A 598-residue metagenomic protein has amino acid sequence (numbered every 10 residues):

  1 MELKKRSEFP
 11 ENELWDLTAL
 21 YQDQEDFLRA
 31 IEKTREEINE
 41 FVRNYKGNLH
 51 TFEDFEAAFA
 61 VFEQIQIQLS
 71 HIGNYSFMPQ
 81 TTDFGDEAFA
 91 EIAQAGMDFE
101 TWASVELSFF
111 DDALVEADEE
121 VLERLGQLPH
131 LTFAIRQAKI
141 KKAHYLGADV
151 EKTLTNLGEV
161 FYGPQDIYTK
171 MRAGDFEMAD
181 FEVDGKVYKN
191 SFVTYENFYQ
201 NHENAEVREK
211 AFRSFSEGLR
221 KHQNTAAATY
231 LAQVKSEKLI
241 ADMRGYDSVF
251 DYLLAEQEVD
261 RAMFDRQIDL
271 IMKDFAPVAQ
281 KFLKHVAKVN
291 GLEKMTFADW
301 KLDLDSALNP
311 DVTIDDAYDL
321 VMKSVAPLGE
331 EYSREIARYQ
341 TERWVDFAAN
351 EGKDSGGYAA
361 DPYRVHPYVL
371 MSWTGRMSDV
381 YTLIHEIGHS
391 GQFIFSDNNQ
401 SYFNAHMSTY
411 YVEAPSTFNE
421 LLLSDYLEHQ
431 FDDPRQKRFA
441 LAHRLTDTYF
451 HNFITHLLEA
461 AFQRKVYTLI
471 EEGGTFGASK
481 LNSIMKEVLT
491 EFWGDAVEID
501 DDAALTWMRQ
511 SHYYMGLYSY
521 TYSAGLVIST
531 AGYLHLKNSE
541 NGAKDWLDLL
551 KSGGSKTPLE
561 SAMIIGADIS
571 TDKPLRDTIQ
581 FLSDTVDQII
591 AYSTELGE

Functional and structural regions predicted by a protein language model:
M1-S306, Y592-E598: A well-structured
E8-E11, Q22, F110-L114, T132-Y145 (+9 more regions): C-terminal, non-catalytic "cap/extension" segments appended to globular domains
G245, T374-I394, S416, L421 (+2 more regions): Active-site recognition of the HExxH zinc-binding catalytic motif
K284, K288-P327, S333-I336, W344 (+5 more regions): Long, K/E/R/D-enriched contiguous segments that form extended
A307-V312, V345-V365: Catalytic zinc-binding patch centered on the HExxH motif and its immediate surroundings that defines zinc-dependent
L308-I314, P362-I384: Short pre-active-site segment immediately N-terminal to the catalytic Zn-binding motif
K323-R334, G357-A360, H389, F393-S401 (+1 more regions): Conserved helix-loop functional segments at active or binding sites
M407-Q436, L445-D447, H451, G525: Post-HExxH zinc-binding segment in Zn-dependent metallohydrolases
